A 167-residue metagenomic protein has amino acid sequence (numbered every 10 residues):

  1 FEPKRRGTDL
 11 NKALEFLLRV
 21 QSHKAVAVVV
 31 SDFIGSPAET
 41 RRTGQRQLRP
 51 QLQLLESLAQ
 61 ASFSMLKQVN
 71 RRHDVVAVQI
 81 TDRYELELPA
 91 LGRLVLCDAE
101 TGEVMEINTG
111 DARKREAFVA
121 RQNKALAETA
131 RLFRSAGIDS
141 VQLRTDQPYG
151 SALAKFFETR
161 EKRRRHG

Functional and structural regions predicted by a protein language model:
F1-A25, P37-E39, D82-Y84: Von Willebrand factor
H23, E39, R46-G167: Von Willebrand factor type A / integrin I
V29-V30: Generic enzyme active-site microenvironment
F33: Active-site metal-binding loops of divalent metal-dependent hydrolases
